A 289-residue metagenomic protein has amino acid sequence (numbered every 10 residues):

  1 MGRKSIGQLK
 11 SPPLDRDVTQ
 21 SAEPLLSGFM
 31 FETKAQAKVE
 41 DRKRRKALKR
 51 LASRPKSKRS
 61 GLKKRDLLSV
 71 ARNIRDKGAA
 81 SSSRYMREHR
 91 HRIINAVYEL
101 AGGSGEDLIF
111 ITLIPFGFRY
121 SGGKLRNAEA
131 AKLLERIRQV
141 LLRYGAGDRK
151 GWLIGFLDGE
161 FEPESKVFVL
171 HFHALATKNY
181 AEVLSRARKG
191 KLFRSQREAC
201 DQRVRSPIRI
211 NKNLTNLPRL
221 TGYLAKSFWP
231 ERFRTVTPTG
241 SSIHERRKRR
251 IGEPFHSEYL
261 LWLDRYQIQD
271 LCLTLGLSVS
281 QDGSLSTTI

Functional and structural regions predicted by a protein language model:
M1-F168, K178-I289: Right-hand nucleic-acid polymerase module
